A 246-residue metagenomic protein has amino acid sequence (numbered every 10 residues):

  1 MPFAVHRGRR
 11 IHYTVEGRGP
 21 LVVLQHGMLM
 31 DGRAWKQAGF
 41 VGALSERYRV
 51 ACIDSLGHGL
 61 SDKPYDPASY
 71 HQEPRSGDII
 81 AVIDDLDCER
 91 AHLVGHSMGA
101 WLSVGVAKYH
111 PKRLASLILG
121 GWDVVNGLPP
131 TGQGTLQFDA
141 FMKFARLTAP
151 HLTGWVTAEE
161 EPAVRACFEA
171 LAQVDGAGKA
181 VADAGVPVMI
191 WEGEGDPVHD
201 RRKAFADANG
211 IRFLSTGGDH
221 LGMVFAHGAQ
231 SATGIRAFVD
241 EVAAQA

Functional and structural regions predicted by a protein language model:
R7-D62: Conserved HGGG/HGGXW glycine-rich cap/lid loop of the alpha/beta-hydrolase fold
Q37, H199-A206: Short alpha-helix in the alpha/beta-hydrolase fold that links the catalytic acid
C52-H92: Active-site loop/oxyanion-hole signature of alpha/beta-hydrolase fold enzymes
E89-G127: Conserved hydrolase catalytic core segment
A163-A180, G195-V198: Active-site nucleophile elbow and catalytic-triad environment of alpha/beta-hydrolase enzymes
A184, I190-E192: Short beta-strand/loop motif that positions the catalytic acidic residue of the alpha/beta-hydrolase fold
D207-L221: Catalytic histidine neighborhood in serine/cysteine hydrolases with alpha/beta-hydrolase-type architecture
D219-A232: Catalytic histidine-centered segment of alpha/beta-hydrolase-like enzymes
